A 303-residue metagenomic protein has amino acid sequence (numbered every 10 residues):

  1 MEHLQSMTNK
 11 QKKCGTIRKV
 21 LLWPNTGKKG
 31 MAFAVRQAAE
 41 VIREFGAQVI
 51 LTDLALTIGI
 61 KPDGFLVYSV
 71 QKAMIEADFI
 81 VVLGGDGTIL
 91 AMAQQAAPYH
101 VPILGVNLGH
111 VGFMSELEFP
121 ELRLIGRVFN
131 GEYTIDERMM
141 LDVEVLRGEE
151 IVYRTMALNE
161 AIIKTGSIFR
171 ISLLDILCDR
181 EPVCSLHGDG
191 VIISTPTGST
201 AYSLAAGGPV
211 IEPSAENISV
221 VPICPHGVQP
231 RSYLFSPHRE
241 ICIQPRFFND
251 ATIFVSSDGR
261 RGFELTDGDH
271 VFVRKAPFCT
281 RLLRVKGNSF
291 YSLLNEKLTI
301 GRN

Functional and structural regions predicted by a protein language model:
M1-F79, A91, F119-D136, V145-T155: ATP/NTP phosphate-donor binding region
L22, V82, I193: Redox-cofactor binding/interface segments in oxidoreductases and associated redox assembly factors
G27, D86-T88, V111, T197-S199: Short glycine-rich anion-binding loops that position phosphate/pyrophosphate groups of nucleotides and phosphorylated
M31-A32, G87-M92, T200-A205: Short glycine/serine/threonine-rich phosphate/pyrophosphate-binding segments that cradle anionic phosphate groups
A91, A96-V106, F113: Gly/Ser-rich helix-loop-strand patches that form or flank binding pockets for ribonucleotide-derived cofactors
H110-D189: Catalytic core of DAGKc-family lipid kinases
I163, I168, D179-P182, P230-N303: ATP/nucleoside-binding phosphotransfer catalytic cores, i.e., glycine-rich phosphate-binding loops
C184-G188, I193-Q229: Gly/Ser/Thr-rich active-site loops/lids in small-molecule metabolic enzymes that frequently grip phosphoryl groups
